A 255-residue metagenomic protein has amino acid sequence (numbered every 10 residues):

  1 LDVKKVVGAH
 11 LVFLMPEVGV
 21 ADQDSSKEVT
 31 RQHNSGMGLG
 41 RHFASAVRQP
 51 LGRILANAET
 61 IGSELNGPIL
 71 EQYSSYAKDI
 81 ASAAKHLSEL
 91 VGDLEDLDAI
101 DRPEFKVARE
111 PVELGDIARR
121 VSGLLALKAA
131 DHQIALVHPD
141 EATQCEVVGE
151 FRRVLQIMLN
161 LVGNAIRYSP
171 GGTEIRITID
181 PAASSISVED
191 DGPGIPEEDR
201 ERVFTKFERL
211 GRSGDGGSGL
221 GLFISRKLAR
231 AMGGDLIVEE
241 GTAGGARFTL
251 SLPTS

Functional and structural regions predicted by a protein language model:
S82-L87: Short alpha-helical segment of the dimerization/phosphotransfer core of two-component systems
A108-E113, A135-C145, R152, A182: Conserved catalytic submotifs in the C-terminal HATPase_c
A165-I166: Short helix-loop "hinge" at the ATP-lid/N-box region of the Bergerat-fold HATPase_c
G172-S184: Short beta-strand/loop element within the Bergerat-fold HATPase_c
D190: Acidic ATP/Mg2+-coordinating residue in the GHKL
I195-F207: Short conserved segment of the HATPase_c
G233-E239: Glycine-rich ATP-binding loops of the HATPase_c
